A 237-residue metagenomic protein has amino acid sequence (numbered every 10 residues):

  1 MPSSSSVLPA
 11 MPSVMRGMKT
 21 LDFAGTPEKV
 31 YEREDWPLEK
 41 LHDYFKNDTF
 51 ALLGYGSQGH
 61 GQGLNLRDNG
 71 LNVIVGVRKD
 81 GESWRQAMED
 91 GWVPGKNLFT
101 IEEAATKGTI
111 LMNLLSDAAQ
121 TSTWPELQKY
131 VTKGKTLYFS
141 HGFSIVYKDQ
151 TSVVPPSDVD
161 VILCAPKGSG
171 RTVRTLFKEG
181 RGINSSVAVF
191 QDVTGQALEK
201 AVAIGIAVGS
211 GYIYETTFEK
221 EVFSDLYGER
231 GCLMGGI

Functional and structural regions predicted by a protein language model:
M1-T49, R78, V189-Q191, I206-T216: Glycine/serine-rich phosphate-binding loop and adjoining beta1-alpha1 elements at the start of nucleotide-handling
S6-L8, R78-K79, D90-V146, V154-S169: Rossmann-like NAD(P)-binding element
N47-L66: Glycine-rich adenosine-cofactor-binding loop
T49, N72-I74, D160: Residues at the starts of beta-strands that form the adenosine-phosphate
G61, R67-W92: NAD(P)-binding Rossmann-fold cofactor-contacting core
L64-N65, F99-E103, T172-R181: Short, flexible, solvent-exposed loop/turn segments with mixed acidic/basic and small polar residues
Y138-G228: Rossmann-fold dinucleotide-binding core
I237: Interdomain hinge/lid region at the active-site interface of Rossmann-like NAD(P)-dependent oxidoreductases
